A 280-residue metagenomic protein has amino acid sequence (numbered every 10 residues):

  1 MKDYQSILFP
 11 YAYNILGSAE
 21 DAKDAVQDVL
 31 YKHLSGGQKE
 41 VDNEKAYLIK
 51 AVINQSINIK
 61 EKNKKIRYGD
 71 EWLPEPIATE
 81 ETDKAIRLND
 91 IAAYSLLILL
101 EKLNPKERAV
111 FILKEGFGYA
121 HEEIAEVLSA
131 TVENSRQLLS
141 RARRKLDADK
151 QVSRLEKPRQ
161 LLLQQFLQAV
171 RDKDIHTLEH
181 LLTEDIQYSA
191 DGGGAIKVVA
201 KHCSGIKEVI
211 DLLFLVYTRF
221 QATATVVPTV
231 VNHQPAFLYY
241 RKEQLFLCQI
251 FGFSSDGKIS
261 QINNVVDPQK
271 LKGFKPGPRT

Functional and structural regions predicted by a protein language model:
M1-P10, E20, K39-E40: A short, charge-rich alpha-helical start-of-domain segment used by transcription regulators
P10, D24-Y31, D42-N54: Structural recognition of an alpha-helix C-terminal capping motif at a helix-to-coil junction
Q27-E44, K62-K64, A148-K150: Sigma70-family region 2
K50-G69: Arg/Lys-rich amphipathic alpha helix in sigma70-family domain 2
T79-E107, R159-Q160, Q164: Amphipathic alpha-helical segment used for protein-protein interaction
P105, F117-N134: Helix-turn-helix DNA-binding module
V110-F111: A short pre-motif secondary-structure segment
E126, V132-I210, F214: Solvent-exposed, charged amphipathic helical/linker segments at domain boundaries
